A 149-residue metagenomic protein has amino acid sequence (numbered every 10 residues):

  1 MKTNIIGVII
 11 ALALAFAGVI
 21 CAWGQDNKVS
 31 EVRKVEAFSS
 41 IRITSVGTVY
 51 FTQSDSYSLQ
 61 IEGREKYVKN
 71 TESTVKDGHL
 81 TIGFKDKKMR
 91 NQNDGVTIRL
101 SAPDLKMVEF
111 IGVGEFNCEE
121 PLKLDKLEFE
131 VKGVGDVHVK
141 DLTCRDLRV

Functional and structural regions predicted by a protein language model:
M1-V29: Bacterial Sec-dependent N-terminal signal peptides
D26, E36-V49, D55, E65-K66 (+4 more regions): Glycine- and small/acidic-residue-enriched microsegments that form turns, hinges, and capping elements
G47-T81: N-terminal, post-signal-peptide region of Sec/Tat-exported proteins
T74, H79-F84, R90, S101-P103: Non-catalytic interaction surface on structured domains
